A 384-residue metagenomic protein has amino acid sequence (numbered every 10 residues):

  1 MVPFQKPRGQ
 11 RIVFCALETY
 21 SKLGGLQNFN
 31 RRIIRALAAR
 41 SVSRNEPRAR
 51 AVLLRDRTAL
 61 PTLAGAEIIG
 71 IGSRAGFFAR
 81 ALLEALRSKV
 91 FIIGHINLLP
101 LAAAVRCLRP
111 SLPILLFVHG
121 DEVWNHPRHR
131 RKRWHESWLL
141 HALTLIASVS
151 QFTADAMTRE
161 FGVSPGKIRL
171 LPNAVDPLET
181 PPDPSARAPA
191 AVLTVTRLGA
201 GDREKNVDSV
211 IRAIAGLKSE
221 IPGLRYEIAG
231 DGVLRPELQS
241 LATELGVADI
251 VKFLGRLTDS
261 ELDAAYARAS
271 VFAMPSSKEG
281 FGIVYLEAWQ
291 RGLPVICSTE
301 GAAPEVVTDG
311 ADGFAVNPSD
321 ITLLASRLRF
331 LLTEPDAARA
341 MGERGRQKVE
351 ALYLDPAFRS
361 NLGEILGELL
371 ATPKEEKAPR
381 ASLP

Functional and structural regions predicted by a protein language model:
C15, P184-K205, I211-G216: Conserved donor-binding/catalytic core segment of Leloir-type glycosyltransferases
I93-L99, V118: Short His-centered aromatic/hydrophobic patch
F152, A174: Carbohydrate-associated surface elements
Q239-L257: Nucleotide-activated donor-binding/catalytic signature segment of Leloir-type glycosyltransferases, i.e., the conserved
R256-L257, A264-A269: Short alpha-helical donor nucleotide-sugar binding micro-motif in glycosyltransferases
S277: Aromatic "clamp/platform" in nucleotide-sugar-dependent glycosyltransferases that forms part of the donor/acceptor
P294-C297, V307: Short hydrophobic beta-strand element within catalytic cores of glycosyltransferases and related nucleotide-activated
D309-G310, F314-I321, F330-D336: Conserved acidic donor-binding segment of nucleotide-sugar-dependent glycosyltransferases
